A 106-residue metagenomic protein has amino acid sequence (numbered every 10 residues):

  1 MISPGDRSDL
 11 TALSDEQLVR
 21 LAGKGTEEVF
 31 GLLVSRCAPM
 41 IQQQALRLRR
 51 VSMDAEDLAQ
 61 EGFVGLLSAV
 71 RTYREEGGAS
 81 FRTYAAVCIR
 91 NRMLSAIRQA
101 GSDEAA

Functional and structural regions predicted by a protein language model:
M1-A59, F63, I97: Extreme N-terminal regulatory/targeting segments of RNA polymerase sigma factors
L66-A106: Promoter-recognition and DNA-melting modules of sigma-like transcription initiation factors and their functional
